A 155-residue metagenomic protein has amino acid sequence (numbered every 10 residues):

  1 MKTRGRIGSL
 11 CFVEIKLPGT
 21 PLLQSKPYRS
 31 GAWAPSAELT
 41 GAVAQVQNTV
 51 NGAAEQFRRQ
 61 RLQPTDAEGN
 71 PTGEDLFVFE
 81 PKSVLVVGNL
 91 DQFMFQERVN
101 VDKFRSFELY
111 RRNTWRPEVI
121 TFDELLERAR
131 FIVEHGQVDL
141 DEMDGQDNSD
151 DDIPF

Functional and structural regions predicted by a protein language model:
M1, S9-L22, T49: Conserved catalytic cores of phosphodiester-cleaving nucleases, focusing on short active-site segments
M1-G8, G73-D75: Short amphipathic alpha-helices and their capping/turn segments at secondary-structure boundaries
G5-I7, P18-P21, N89-Q92, L125: Short loop/turn segments at secondary-structure transitions that flank enzyme active sites
V13-E14, D75-N89, I120-T121: Extended hydrophobic secondary-structure segments that form protein cores and membrane-embedded regions
E14, S25-P27, R98-V99: Short coil/turn segments at secondary-structure boundaries
P18-E38: A solvent-exposed, charged loop/short amphipathic helix patch at secondary-structure junctions
A32-F77: Acidic, metal/cofactor-coordinating or nucleic-acid-engaging core segments within structured domains
G88-F155: Polybasic (Lys/Arg-rich)
